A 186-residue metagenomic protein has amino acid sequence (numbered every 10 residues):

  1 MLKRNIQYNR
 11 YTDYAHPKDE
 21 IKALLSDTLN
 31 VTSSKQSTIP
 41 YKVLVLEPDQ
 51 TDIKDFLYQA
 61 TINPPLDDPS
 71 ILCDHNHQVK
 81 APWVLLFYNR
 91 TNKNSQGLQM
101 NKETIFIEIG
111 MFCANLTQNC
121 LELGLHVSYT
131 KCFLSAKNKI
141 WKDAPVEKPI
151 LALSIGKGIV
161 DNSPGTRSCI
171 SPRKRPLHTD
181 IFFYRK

Functional and structural regions predicted by a protein language model:
M1-E20, I150-K186: C-terminal helix-cap and adjacent tail motif
M1-W83, Y184-K186: N-terminal amphipathic, basic helical "cap/leader" segment at the start of enzyme domains
T28-L29, L85, K93, L98-K139: Small-aliphatic-rich amphipathic alpha-helix that forms the alpha element of a beta-alpha
T38-Y41, E122, I150: Short secondary-structure junction motifs
D49-I53, T91-K93, I159: Short, charged/polar surface micro-motifs in flexible loops or helix N-caps
V84-Y88, L153: Active-site-flanking beta-strand signature of metal-NTP-handling nucleotidyl enzymes and homologous cyclase-like
N89, C132, K157: Short secondary-structure boundary segments
N138-L153: Short, electropositive alpha-helical surface patch
